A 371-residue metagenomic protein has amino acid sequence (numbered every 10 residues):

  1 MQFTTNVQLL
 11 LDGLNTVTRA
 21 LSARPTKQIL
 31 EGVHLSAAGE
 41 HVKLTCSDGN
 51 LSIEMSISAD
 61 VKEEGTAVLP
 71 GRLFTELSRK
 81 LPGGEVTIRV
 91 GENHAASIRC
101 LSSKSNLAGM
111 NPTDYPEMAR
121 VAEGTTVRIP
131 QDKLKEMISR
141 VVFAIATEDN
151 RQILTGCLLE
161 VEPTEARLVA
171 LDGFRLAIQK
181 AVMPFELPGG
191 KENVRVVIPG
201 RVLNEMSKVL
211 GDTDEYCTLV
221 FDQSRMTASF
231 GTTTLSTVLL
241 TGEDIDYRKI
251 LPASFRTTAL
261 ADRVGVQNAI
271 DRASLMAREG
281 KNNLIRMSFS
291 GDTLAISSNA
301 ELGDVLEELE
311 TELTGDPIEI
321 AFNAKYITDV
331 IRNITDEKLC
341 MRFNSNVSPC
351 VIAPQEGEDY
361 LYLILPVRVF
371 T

Functional and structural regions predicted by a protein language model:
M1-T371: Structural preference for solvent-exposed beta-strand-turn elements and adjacent flexible terminal/loop segments within
